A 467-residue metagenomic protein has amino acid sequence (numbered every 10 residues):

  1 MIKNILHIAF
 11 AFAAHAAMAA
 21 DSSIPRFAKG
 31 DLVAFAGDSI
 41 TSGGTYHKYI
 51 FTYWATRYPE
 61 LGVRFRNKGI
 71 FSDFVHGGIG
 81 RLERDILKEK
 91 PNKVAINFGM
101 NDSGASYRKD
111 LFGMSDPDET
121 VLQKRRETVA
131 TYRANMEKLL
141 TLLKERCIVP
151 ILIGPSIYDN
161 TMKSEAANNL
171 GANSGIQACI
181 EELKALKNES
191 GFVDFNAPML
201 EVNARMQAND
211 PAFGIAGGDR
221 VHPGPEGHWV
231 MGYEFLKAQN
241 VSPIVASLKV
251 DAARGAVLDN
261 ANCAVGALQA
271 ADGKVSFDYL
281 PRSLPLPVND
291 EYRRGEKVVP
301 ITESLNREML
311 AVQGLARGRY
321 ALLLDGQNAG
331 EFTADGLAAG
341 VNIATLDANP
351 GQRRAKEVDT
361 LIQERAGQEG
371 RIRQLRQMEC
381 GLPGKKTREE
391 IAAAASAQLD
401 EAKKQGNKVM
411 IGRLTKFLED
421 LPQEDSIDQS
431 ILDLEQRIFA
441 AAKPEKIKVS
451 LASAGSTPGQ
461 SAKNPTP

Functional and structural regions predicted by a protein language model:
M1-A11: Sec-dependent signal peptide recognition, specifically the positively charged N-region followed immediately by
F10-A19: Hydrophobic h-region of N-terminal signal peptides that target proteins for export in Gram-negative bacteria
A20-A34: Membrane/wall-proximal cationic-aromatic binding patches
D31-T45, F71-F74: Catalytic nucleophile-elbow at a beta strand-turn-alpha helix junction centered on a G-D-S/GDSL motif, marking
F35-A36, N67, L152: A structural signal for the hydrophobic beta-strands that form the central parallel beta-sheet of Rossmann-like
K48-R64, D73-P467: Alpha-helical cap/lid subdomain in secreted, periplasmic, or secretory-pathway luminal O-acyl-processing enzymes
